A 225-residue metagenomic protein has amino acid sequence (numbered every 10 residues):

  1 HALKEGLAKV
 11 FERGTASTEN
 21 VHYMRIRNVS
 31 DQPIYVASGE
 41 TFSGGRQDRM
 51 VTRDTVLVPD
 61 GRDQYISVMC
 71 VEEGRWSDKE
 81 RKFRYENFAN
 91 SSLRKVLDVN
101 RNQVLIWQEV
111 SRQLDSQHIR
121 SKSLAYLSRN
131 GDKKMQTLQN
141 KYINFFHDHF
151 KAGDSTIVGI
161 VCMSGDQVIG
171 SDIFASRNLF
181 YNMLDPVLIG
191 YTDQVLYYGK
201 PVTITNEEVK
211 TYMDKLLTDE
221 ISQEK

Functional and structural regions predicted by a protein language model:
H1-P33, G39-K225: Intrinsically disordered, low-complexity segments enriched in small/polar residues
